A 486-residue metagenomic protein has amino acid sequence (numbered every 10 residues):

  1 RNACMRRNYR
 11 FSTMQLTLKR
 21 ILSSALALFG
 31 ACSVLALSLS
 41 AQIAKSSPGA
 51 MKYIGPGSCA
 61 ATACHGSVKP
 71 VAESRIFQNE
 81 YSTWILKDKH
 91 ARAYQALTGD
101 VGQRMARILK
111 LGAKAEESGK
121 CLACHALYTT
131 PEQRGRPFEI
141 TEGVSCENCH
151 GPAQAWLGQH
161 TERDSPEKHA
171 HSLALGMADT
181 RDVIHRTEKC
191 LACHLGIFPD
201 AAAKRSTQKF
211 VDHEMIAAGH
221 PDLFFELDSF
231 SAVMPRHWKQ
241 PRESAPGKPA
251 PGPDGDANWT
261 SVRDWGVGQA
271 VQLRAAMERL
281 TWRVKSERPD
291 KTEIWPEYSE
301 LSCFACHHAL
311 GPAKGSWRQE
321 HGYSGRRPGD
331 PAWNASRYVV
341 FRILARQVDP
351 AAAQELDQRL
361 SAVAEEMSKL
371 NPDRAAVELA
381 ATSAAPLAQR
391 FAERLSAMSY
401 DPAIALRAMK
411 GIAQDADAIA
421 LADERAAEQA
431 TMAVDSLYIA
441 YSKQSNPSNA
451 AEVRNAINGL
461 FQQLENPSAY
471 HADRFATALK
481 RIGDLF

Functional and structural regions predicted by a protein language model:
Y9-S33: Bacterial N-terminal signal peptides that target proteins for export
A36-S46, Y53: Boundary at the C-terminal end of the N-terminal hydrophobic targeting segment
Q42-S47, V68-L109, Q133-V144, P152-A420 (+1 more regions): Primarily the internal scaffold of c-type cytochrome electron-transfer domains, especially repeated/multiheme c-type
I54-A61, K114, S118, G143 (+2 more regions): Residues immediately within or flanking Cys/His clusters that coordinate Zn2+ in small zinc-binding modules
G57-H65, L122, E147, L191 (+1 more regions): Cys/His/Pro-rich metal-binding microdomains
A123, L127-P131: A cross-kingdom signal targeting lumenal/periplasmic-facing segments of multi-pass membrane and secretory-pathway
N334, Q414-F486: A cross-kingdom marker for long, charged
